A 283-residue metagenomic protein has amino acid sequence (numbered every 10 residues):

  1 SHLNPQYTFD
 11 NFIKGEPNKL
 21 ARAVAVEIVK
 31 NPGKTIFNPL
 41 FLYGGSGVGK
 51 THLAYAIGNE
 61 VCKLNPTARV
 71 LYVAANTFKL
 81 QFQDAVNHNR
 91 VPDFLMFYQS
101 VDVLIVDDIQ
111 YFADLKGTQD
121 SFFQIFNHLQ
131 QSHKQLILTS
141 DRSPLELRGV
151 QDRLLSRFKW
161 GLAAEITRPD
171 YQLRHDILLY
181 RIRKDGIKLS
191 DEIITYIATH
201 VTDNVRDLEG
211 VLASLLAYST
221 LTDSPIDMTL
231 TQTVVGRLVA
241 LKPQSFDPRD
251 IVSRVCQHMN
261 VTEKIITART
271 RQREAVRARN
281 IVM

Functional and structural regions predicted by a protein language model:
L3-L40, N59: Pre-Walker A (pre-P-loop) alpha-helix and adjacent loop at the N terminus of AAA/AAA+ ATPase modules, a conserved
G33-Y55: Walker A/P-loop nucleotide-binding motif
C62, T67-V103, A113-K116: Short glycine-rich substrate-engagement loop in P-loop NTPases that contacts/grips substrate
Y72-V73, I105-D107, Q135-D141, S156: Structural recognition of the conserved hydrophobic beta-strand(s) that form the central parallel beta-sheet of P-loop
Q83-N87, P144-W160: Short regulatory helix/loop adjacent to the ATP-binding pocket of P-loop NTPases
E146-R148, G161-L173: Conserved AAA+ ATPase "SRH/arginine-finger" region at the nucleotide-binding site
L179-R183, E192-H200, R206-L221, L230-T233: C-terminal helical "lid" of AAA+/P-loop NTPase domains
A217-A278: Conserved alpha/beta core segments of nucleic-acid transaction machinery
